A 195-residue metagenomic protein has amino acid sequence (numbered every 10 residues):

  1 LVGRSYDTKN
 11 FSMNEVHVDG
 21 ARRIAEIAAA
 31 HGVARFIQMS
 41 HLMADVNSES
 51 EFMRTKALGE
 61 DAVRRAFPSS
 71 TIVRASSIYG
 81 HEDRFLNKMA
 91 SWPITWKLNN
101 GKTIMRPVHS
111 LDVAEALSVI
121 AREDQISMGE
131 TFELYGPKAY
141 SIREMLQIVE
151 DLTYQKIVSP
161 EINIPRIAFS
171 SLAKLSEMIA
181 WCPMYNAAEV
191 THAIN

Functional and structural regions predicted by a protein language model:
L1-R23, I27-A30, L42-V46: NAD(P)H-binding glycine-rich loop region in Rossmannoid oxidoreductase-like domains and their noncatalytic homologs
V2, I37-H41, R74-S76, Y135: Active-site beta-alpha turn of Rossmann-fold NAD(P)-dependent dehydrogenases/reductases
D7, L42-R54, S77-D83: Conserved catalytic-site region of short-chain dehydrogenase/reductase
N14-V18, I37, K56, R106: Short alpha-helix in the Rossmann-fold core of NAD(P)-dependent oxidoreductases
G20, F85, N100-R122, E130-E133: Substrate-positioning beta->alpha
S40, E60-E82, K88: Conserved beta-loop-beta element that borders a ligand/cofactor-binding pocket
M89-N99: A short C-terminal helix-loop "cap" of Rossmann-like NAD(P)-dependent dehydrogenase/epimerase domains
I120-A187: Mid/C-terminal beta-alpha module of Rossmann-like enzyme folds, strongest in SDR-family dehydrogenases/epimerases
